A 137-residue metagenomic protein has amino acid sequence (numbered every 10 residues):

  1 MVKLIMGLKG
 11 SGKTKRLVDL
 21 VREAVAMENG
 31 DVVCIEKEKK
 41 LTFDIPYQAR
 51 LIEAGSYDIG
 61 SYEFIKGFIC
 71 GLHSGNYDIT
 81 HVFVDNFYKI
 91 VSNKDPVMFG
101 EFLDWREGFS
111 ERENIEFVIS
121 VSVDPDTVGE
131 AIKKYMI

Functional and structural regions predicted by a protein language model:
M1-H73, V128-E130: Conserved P-loop
G75-D78: N-terminal targeting/trafficking signals and adjacent low-complexity tails
H81-I137: Replace "adjacent to P-loop NTPase cores in ATP/GTP-dependent enzymes" with "adjacent to NTP-binding cores
